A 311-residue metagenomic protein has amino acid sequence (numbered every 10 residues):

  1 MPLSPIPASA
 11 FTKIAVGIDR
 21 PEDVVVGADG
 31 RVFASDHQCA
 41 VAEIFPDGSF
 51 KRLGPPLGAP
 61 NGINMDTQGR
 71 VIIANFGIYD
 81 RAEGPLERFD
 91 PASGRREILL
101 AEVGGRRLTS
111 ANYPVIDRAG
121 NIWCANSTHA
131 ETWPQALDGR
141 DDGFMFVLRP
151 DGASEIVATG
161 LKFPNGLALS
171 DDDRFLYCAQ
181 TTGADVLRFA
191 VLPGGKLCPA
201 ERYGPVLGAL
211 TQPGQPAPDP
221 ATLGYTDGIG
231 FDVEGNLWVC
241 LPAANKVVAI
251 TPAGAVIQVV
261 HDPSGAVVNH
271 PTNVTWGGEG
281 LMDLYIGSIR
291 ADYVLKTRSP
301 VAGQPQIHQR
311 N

Functional and structural regions predicted by a protein language model:
M1-D19, G48, L100, A200-Y203 (+1 more regions): A short helix->beta-strand "capping" segment at the edge of beta-propeller domains
M1-S9, V32, H37-Q38, G139-D142: Blade/loop signatures of beta-propeller domains
A15-R31, L57-E83, V103-I122, T128-A130 (+5 more regions): Beta-rich, blade/repeat-based domains predominating in secreted/periplasmic proteins but also intracellular
F33-P55: Beta-propeller domains
D36-H37, F76-I78, S127-H129, T181 (+5 more regions): Short loop/turn segments immediately following the C-termini of beta-strands
A40-A42, G84-E87, G143-F146, D185-L187 (+2 more regions): A short loop-to-beta-strand structural motif that recurs across blades of beta-propeller domains
K51-P56, E97-A101, I156-T159, L197-L207 (+2 more regions): Beta-propeller fold detector
F189-K196, R298-Q306: Short loop/turn segments immediately following beta-strands, especially the blade-tip and inter-blade linker loops
